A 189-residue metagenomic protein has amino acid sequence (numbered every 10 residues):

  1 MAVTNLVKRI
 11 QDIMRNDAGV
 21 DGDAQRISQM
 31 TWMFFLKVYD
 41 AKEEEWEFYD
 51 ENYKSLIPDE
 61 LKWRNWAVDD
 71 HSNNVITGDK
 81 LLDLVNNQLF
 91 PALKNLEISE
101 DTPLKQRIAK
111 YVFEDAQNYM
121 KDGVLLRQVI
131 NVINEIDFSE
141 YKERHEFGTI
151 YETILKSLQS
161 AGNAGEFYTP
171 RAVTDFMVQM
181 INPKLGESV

Functional and structural regions predicted by a protein language model:
M1-L185: Non-catalytic, mostly N-terminal accessory regions of nucleic-acid modification and defense proteins
E187-V189: Residues that mark the start of a beta-strand
